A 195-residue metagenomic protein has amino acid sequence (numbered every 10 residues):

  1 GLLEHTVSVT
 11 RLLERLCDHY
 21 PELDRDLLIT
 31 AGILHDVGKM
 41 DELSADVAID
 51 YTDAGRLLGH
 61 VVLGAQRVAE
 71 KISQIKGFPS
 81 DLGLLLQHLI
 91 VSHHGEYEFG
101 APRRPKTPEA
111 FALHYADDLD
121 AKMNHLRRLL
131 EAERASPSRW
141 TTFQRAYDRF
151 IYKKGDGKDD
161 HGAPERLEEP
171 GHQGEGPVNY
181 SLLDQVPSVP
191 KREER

Functional and structural regions predicted by a protein language model:
H5, R15-A135: Divalent metal-dependent catalytic cores for phosphoryl transfer on phosphate-bearing substrates
V9: Short, surface-exposed polybasic-aromatic patches that bind anionic ligands, especially phosphate groups
L12: Nucleic-acid 5′ end/cap handling module spanning
G77-S80, R134-S138, D156-E165: A general structural signal for short secondary-structure boundary/capping elements
A132-D156: Prokaryote-biased recognition of long, low-complexity C-terminal linker/tail segments that are poorly structured
I151-R195: Acidic, low-complexity intrinsically disordered tails
